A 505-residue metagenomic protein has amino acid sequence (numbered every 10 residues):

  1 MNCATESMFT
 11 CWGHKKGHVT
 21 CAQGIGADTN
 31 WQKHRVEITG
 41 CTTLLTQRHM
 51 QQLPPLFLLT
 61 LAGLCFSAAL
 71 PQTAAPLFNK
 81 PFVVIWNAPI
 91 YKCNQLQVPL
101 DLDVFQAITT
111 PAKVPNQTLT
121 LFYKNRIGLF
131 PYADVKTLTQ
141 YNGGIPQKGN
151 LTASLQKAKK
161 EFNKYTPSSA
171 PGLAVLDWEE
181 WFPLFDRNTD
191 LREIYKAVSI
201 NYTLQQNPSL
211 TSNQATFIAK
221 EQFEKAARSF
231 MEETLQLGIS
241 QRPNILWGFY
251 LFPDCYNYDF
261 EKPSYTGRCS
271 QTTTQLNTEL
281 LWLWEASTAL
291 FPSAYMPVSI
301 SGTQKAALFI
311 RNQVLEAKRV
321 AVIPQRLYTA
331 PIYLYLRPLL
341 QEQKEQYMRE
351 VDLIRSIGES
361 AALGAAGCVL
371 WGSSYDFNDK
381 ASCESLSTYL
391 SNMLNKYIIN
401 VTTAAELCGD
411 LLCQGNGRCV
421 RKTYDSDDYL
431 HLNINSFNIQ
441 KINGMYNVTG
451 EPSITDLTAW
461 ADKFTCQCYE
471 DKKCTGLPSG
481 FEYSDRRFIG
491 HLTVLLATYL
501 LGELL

Functional and structural regions predicted by a protein language model:
L45-P54, L59-K80, Y499-L505: N-terminal signal peptide
F105-I108, A158-K160, C269-L281, N312-A321 (+1 more regions): Alpha-helical scaffolding within the catalytic cores of extracellular/periplasmic polymer-degrading hydrolases
Q117-T137, F182, D186-N188, E193-I218 (+3 more regions): Aromatic- and acid-rich polysaccharide-binding/catalytic face of secreted or lumenal carbohydrate-active enzymes
L176, L290, S360: Conserved, mostly hydrophobic/aromatic
I218-L276, I310, Q325-Q341: Aromatic-lined carbohydrate-recognition surfaces of secreted/lumenal glycan-active proteins
E279, E285-A286, P292-Q341: Glycoside hydrolase catalytic-domain groove-lining segments
C419-V420, D462-E470: Extracellular cysteine-rich, disulfide-stabilized repeat modules
R486-L505: Cleavable C-terminal sorting propeptides in eukaryotic secreted/cell-surface proteins
